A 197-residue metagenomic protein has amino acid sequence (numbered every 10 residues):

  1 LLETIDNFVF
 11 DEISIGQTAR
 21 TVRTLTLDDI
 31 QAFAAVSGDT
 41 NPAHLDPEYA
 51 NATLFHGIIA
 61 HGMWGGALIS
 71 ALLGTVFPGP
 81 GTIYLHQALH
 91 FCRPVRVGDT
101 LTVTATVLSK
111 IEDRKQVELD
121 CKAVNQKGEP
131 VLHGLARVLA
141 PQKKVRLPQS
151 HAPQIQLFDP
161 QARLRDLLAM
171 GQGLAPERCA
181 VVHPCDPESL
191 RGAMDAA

Functional and structural regions predicted by a protein language model:
L1, I5-I15, V95-Q156: HotDog/MaoC-like acyl-thioester-processing domains
L1-T82, H86: Hot-dog-fold acyl-thioester-processing enzymes
R20-T24, H90, R137-L139: Generic structural detector for well-ordered beta-strands
L25, R93-V95, C185: Structured beta->alpha junctions
L27-S37, Q154-Q161, R165: An acidic intrinsically disordered interaction segment
V76-V103: Mid-chain, well-packed structural core segment of small domains
F158-A197: Metallocofactor- and cofactor-centric catalytic cores in central/energy metabolism, strongly enriched
